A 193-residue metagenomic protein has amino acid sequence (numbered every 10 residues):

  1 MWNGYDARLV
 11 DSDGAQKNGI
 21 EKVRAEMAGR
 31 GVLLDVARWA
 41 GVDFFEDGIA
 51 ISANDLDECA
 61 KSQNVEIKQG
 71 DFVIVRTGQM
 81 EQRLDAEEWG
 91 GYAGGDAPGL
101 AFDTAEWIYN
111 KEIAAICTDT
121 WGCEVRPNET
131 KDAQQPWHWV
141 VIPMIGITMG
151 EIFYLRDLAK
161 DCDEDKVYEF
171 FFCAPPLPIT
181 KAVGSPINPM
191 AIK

Functional and structural regions predicted by a protein language model:
M1-K193: Active-/binding-site microenvironments in catalytic and ligand-binding cores
